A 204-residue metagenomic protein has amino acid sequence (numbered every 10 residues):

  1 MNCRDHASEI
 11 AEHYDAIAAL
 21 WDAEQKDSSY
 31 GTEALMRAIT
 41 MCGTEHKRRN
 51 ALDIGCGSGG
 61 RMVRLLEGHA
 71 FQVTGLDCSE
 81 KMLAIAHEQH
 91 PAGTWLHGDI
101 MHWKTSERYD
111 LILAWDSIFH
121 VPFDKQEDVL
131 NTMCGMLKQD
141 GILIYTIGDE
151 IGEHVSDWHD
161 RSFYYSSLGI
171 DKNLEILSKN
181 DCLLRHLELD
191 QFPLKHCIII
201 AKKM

Functional and structural regions predicted by a protein language model:
M1-H46: Conserved class I S-adenosyl-L-methionine
L52-I54, S58-H102: Class I SAM-dependent methyltransferase SAM/SAH-binding core
L113-A114: A conserved beta-strand element that flanks and buttresses the S-adenosyl-L-methionine
E127-Q139: A short glycine-rich, Lys/Arg-flanked "PGG" loop and its adjoining helix->strand segment in the class I
D140-I147: Conserved beta-strand signature within the Rossmann-like core of class I S-adenosyl-L-methionine
G148-E153, Q191: Short "lid" loop at the C-terminus of a central beta-strand within the Rossmann-like core of SAM-dependent
V155-K172: Acceptor-substrate binding/catalytic loop of class I
E188-M204: Core SAM-dependent methyltransferase catalytic element
